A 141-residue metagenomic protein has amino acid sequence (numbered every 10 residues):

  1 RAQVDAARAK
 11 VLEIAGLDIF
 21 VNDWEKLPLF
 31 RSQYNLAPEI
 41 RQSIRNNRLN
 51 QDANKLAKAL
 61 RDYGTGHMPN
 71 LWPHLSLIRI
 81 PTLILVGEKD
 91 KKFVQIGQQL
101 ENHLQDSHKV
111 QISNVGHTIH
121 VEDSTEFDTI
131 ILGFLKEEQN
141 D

Functional and structural regions predicted by a protein language model:
R1-R45: Helix-rich cap/lid subdomain of alpha/beta-hydrolase
L12, R48, K92, G116-I119: Glycosyltransferase donor-binding loop in the core domain
N47-N102: Conserved serine/cysteine hydrolase catalytic core
G97, E101-T118: Catalytic histidine neighborhood in serine/cysteine hydrolases with alpha/beta-hydrolase-type architecture
V115-D128: Catalytic histidine-centered segment of alpha/beta-hydrolase-like enzymes
I130-E138: C-terminal alpha-helix
